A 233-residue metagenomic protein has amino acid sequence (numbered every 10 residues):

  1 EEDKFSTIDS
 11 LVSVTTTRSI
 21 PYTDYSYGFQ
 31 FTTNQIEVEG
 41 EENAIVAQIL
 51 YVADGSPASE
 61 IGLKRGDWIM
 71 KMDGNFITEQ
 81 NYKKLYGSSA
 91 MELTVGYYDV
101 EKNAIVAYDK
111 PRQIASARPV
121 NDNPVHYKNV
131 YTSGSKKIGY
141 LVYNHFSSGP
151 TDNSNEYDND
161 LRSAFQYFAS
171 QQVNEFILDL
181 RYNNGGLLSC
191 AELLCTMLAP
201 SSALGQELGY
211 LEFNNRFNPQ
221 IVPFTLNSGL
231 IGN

Functional and structural regions predicted by a protein language model:
E1-I45, A90, G96-P124: Extended, small/polar residue-biased N-terminal targeting/export presequences and adjacent propeptide/linker tracts
V12, V46, D158-F165, A191-C195: Extracytoplasmic/secreted envelope proteins and their assembly/folding machinery, especially bacterial periplasmic
T23-K71, N75-T78, S148: PDZ/PDZ-like domain segments forming the peptide/carboxylate-binding groove, activating on the N-terminal beta-strands
F29, A58, G66, L93-V95 (+2 more regions): Terminal peptide-recognition signature
Q35-E37, G55-P57, N75-T78, D99-V100 (+5 more regions): Solvent-exposed loop/turn segments at secondary-structure junctions within structured extracellular/periplasmic domains
A47, R65-W68, K136-G139, Q171-F176 (+1 more regions): Loop/turn elements at helix/coil->beta-strand transitions in domains of secreted/extracellular proteins
D73-V173: C-terminal, low-ordered peptide segments at domain boundaries
G185-N233: Gly/Ser/Thr-rich loop/hinge elements
